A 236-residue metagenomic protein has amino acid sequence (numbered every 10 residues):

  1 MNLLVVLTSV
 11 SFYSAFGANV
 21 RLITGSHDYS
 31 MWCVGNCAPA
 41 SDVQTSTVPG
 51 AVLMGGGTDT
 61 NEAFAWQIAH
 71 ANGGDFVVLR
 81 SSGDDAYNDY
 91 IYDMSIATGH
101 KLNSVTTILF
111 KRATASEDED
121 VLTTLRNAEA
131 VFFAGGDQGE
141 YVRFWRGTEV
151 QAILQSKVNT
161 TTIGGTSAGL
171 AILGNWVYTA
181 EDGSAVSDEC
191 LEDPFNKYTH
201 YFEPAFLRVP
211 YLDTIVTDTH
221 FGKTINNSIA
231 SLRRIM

Functional and structural regions predicted by a protein language model:
N2-G17: Cleavable N-terminal signal peptides of Sec/SRP-targeted secreted and luminal proteins
L3-L4, D75-F76, V131, T161-I163 (+1 more regions): Beta-sheet entry/capping signal
F16, L232-M236: Short, intrinsically disordered, charge-balanced linker/junction segments flanking boundaries in proteins
A18-E140: Extended, subdomain-level signal for the structured scaffold at the beginning of enzyme domains
D59, N227, S231: Soluble or luminal CAZymes and related metallo-dependent hydrolases
I68, Q155-V158, M236: N-terminal cationic-hydrophobic initiation segments that often serve targeting/anchoring roles
V142-S228: Class I SAM-dependent methyltransferase SAM-binding "motif I" and its flanking Rossmann-like core
